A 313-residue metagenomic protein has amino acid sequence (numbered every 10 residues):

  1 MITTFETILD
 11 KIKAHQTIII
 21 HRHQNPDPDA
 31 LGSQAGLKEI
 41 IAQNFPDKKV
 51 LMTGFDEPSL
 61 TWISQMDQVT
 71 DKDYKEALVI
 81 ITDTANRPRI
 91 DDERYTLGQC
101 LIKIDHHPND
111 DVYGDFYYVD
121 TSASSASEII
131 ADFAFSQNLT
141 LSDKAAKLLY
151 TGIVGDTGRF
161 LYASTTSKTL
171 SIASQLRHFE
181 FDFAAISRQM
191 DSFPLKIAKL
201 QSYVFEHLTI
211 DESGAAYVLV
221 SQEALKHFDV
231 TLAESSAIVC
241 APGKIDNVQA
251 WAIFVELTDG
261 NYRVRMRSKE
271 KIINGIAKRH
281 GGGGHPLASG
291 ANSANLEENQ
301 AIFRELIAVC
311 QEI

Functional and structural regions predicted by a protein language model:
M1-E6, P88-I90, R94-L101, T121-I130: An acidic intrinsically disordered interaction segment
I2-Q24, P28, G32-P58, D71-A77 (+1 more regions): Hydrophobic helix-and-loop "lid/oligomerization" segment in the mid-to-C-terminal part of catalytic domains
G36-K38, T96-Q99, V119-D120, S171: Glycine-rich, phosphate-binding/catalytic loops in enzymes
W62-F116: Active-site cofactor/cluster-binding pocket
D67-D71, V119-S122, K269-E270: Short, hinge-like loop/turn segments at secondary-structure boundaries
T70, D91-E93, Y117-V119, L139-T140 (+2 more regions): A generic local secondary-structure boundary/capping motif
H107-I172: Short alpha-helices
